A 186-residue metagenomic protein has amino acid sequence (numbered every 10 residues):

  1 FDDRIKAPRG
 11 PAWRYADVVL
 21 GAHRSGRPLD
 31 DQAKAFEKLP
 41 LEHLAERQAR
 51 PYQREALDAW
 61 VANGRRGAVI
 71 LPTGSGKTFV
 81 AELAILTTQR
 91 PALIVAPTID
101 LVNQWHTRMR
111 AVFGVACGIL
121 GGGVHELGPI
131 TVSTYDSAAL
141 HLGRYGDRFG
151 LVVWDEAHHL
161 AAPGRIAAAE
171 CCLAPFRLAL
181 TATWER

Functional and structural regions predicted by a protein language model:
F1-K38: Interdomain "pre-motor" coupling segment immediately N-terminal to P-loop NTPase/helicase cores
K34-I70: Conserved pre-motif I regulatory segment
N63-T88, L93: Walker A/P-loop
V69, I94, T131-S133, V152 (+1 more regions): Hydrophobic positions in the central parallel beta-sheet of the AAA+
V95, I99-V124: Conserved helix-turn-beta segment of the N-terminal RecA-like "Helicase ATP-binding" lobe in SF1/SF2 helicases
G121-T131, G146-D147: Conserved motor-coupling elements within RecA-like helicase/translocase cores
Y135-E185: SF2 helicase catalytic motif II
